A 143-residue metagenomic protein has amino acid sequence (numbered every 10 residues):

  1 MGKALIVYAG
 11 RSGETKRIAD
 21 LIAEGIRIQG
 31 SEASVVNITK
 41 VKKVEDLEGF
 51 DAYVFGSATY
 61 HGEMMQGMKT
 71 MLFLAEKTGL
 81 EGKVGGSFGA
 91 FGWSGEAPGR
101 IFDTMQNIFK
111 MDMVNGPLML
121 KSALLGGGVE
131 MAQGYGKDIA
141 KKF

Functional and structural regions predicted by a protein language model:
G2-A4, E14-R17, L21-V35, E48-F143: FMN-binding flavodoxin-like domain, especially the glycine-rich phosphate-binding loop
A9, I38, A90: Cofactor-binding loop segments of dinucleotide-utilizing enzymes, especially the Rossmann-like FAD- and NAD(P)+-binding
V41-D46: Short acidic active-site motifs
